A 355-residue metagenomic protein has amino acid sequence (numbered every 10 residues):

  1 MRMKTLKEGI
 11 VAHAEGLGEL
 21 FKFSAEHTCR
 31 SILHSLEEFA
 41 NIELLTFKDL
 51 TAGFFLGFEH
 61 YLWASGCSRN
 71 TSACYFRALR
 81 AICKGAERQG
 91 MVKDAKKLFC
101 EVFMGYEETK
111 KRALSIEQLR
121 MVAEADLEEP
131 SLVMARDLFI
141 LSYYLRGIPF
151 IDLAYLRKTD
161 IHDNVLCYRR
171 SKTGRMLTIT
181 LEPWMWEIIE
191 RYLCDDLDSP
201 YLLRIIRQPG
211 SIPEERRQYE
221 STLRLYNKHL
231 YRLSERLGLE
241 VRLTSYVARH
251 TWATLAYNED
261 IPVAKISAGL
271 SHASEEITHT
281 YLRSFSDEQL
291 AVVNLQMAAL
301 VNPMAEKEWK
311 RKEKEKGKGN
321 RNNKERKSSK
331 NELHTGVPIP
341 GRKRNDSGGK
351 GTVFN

Functional and structural regions predicted by a protein language model:
A12-S24, L33-K110, A125: N-terminal core-binding DNA-recognition domain of tyrosine recombinases/integrases
V102-F150: Basic, Lys/Arg- and aromatic-enriched nucleic-acid-binding interface segment
A113, R170-G174, L270-L295: Catalytic-site neighborhood detector that most strongly recognizes the C-terminal catalytic loop/helix of tyrosine
L119, E182-E240: Active-site/catalytic core of tyrosine-dependent DNA strand-transfer enzymes
Y155-R191: Conserved tyrosine-mediated DNA breakage-rejoining catalytic core shared by Y-recombinases
T159-V165, E240-V241, I261-Y281, K307-G317: Short, polar N-cap/turn motifs at the start of nucleic acid-interacting alpha helices
L197, I206-P213, Q296-N355: C-terminal secondary-structure termini that scaffold catalytic or DNA-interacting sites
N227-A268: Short, basic (Lys/Arg/His-rich) helix/loop patches that form interaction surfaces in the mid-to-C-terminal regions
